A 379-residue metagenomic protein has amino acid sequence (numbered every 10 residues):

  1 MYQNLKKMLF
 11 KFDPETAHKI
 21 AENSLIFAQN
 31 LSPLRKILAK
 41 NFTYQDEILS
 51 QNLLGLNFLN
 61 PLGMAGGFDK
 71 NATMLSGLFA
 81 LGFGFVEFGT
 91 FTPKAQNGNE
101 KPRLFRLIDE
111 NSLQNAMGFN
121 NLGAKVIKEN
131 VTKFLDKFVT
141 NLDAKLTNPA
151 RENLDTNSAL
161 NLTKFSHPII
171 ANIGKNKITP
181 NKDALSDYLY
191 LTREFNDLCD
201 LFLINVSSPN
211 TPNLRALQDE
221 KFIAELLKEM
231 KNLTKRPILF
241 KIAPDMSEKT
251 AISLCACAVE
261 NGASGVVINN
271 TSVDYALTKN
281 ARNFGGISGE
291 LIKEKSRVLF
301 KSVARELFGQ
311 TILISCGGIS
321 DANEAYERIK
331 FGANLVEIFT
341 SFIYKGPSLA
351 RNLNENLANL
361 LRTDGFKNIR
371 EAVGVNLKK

Functional and structural regions predicted by a protein language model:
I26, P33-Y44, V206-D219, A251-E306: Glycine/Thr-rich beta-alpha phosphate-binding loop at enzyme active sites
G55-M64, F165-A171, L233-M246, R305-S315: Short beta-strand/loop segments at the ligand-binding rim of alpha/beta enzyme cores
N71-A80, M246-E260, G309, I319-V336: Catalytic cores of alpha/beta
E87-Q96, G265-V273, A325-N352: Glycine-rich phosphate-binding active-site loops on the catalytic face of alpha/beta enzymes
G89-F138: A gly/proline- and charged-residue-enriched helix-loop-helix capping module
K94-R103, K125, T132, N210-T234 (+4 more regions): Active-site-adjacent beta->alpha loops and helix N-cap segments on the catalytic face of soluble alpha/beta enzymes
A95-N111, Y275-G289, I343-F366: C-terminal helical cap(s) of enzyme catalytic domains, especially alpha/beta-barrels
N176-Y188, A216, F240-V259: Active-site glycine- and acidic-residue-rich loops that bind and position anionic ligands or nucleotide-like cofactors
